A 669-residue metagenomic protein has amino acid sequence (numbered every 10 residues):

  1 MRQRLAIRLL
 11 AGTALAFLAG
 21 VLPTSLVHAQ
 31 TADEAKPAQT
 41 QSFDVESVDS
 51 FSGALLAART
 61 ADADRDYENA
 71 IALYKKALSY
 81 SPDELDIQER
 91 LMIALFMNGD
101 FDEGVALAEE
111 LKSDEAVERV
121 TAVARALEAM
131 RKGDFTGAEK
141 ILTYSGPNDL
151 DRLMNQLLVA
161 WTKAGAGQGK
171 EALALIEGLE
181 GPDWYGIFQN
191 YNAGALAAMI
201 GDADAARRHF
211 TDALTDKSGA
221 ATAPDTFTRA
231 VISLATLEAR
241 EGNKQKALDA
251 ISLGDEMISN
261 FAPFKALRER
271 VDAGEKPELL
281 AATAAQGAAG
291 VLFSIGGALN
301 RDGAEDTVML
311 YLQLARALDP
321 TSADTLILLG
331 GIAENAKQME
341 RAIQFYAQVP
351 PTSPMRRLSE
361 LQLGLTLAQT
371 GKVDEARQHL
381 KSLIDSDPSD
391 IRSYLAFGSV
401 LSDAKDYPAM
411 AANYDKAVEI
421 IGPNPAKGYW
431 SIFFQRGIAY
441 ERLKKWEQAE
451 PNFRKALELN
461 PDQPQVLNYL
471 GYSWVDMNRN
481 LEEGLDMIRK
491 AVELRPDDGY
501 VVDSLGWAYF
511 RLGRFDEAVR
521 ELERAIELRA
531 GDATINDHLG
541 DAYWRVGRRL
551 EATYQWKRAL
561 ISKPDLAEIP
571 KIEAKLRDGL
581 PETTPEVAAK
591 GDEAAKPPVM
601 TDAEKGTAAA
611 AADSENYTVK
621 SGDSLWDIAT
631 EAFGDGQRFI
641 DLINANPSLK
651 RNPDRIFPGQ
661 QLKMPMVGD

Functional and structural regions predicted by a protein language model:
P23-L91, M97-A106, A116-V120, A124 (+5 more regions): N-terminal leader/linker segments that initiate helical-solenoid repeat arrays
R59, I93, L127, W161 (+11 more regions): Residue-level recognition of tetratricopeptide repeat
Y80, S113-E115, P147-N148, G181-P182 (+11 more regions): Structural marker of alpha-solenoid helical repeat scaffolds
R90-L91, A124, L158, N192 (+12 more regions): Canonical tetratricopeptide repeat
K575-G579, G634-D669: Extracellular LysM carbohydrate-binding repeats and other cell-envelope/extracellular binding modules
E604-G636, Q660, G668: Primarily a LysM-type cell-wall glycan-binding module
